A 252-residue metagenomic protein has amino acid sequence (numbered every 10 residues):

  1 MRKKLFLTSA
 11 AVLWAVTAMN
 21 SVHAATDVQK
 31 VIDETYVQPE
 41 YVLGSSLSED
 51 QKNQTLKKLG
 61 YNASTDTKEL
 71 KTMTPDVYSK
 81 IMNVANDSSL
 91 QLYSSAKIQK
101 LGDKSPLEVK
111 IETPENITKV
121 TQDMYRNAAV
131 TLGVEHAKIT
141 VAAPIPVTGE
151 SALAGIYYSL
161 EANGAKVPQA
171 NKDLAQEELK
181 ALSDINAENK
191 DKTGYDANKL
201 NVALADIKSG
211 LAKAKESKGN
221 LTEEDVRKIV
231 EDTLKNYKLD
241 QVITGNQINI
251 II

Functional and structural regions predicted by a protein language model:
M1-A24: Sec-dependent N-terminal signal peptides of Gram-positive bacterial secreted proteins and lipoproteins
A18, Q29-K30, V202-I252: C-terminal interaction module
A24-T140, A162-N163: N-terminal, leucine/charged-rich tether regions that mediate assembly and partner docking in large macromolecular
S46-D50, E115-D123, P146-A154, K166-Q169 (+5 more regions): Soluble non-cytosolic domains of exported or imported proteins
K52, L56, Q122-A129, L153-L160 (+4 more regions): Extracytoplasmic/secreted envelope proteins and their assembly/folding machinery, especially bacterial periplasmic
L59, A63, A129-G133, S159-V167 (+3 more regions): Sec/Tat-exported extracytoplasmic proteins
S64-T67, H136-I139, V167-N171, G219 (+2 more regions): Short, surface-exposed acidic
I145-G149, Y157-G210: Long, charge-dense
